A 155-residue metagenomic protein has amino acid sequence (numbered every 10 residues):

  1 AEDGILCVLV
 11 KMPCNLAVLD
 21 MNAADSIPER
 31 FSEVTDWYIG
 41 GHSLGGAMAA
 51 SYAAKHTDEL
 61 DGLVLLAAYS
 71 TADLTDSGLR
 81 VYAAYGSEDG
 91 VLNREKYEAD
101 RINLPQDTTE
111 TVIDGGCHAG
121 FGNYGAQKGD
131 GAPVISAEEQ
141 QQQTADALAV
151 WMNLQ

Functional and structural regions predicted by a protein language model:
A1-D36, K128-G129, P133: Serine-hydrolase catalytic machinery in alpha/beta-hydrolase-like enzymes
E2, Y85-E139: Active-site-adjacent alpha-helix of alpha/beta-hydrolase-fold enzymes
C7-L9, V81, E110-V112: Conserved beta-strand scaffold positions in the cores of enzyme catalytic domains, especially in NTP/NDP-utilizing
K11, V64-A67, A84, D114: Alpha/beta-hydrolase-fold catalytic nucleophile elbow
G40-A49: Gly/Ala-rich beta-loop-alpha elbow adjacent to hydrolase catalytic centers
S51-D61, S70-T71: Conserved hydrolase catalytic core segment
S77, A83-Y85: Short beta-strand/loop motif that positions the catalytic acidic residue of the alpha/beta-hydrolase fold
